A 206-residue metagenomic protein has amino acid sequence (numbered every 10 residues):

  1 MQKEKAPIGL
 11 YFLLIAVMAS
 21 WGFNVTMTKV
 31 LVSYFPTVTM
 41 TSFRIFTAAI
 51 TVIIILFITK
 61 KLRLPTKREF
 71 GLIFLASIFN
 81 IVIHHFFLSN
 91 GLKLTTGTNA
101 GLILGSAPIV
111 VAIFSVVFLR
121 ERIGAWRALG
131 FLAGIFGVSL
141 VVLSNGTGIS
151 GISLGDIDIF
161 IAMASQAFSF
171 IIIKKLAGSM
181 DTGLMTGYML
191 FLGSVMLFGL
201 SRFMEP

Functional and structural regions predicted by a protein language model:
M1-T39, I149-K175, L190, M196-G199 (+1 more regions): Glycine-/small-residue-enriched transmembrane alpha-helix faces in small-molecule transporters and effluxers
A16, S20, V25-M27, T47 (+9 more regions): Hydrophobic residues within membrane-embedded alpha-helical segments of Major Facilitator Superfamily
S20, N24-V25, I53-L104, L140: Specific transmembrane alpha-helical segments of multi-pass solute transporters/efflux pumps, especially DMT/EamA
V32-I83, V110-V111, S165-I172, G187-E205: Transmembrane alpha-helices of multi-pass small-molecule transport proteins
V32-Y34, K93, E121, G178: Membrane-helix boundary and inter-helical linker elements of multi-pass secondary transporters
T39-I50, L88-A128, I159-A162: Specific alpha-helical transmembrane segments that line the substrate/conduction pathway and gating interfaces
V52, F74, F114, I123-N145 (+3 more regions): Hydrophobic transmembrane alpha-helices of multi-pass small-molecule transport proteins
L62-L72, G101-L104, R120-L140, I149-D156: Loop-to-transmembrane alpha-helix entry segments
